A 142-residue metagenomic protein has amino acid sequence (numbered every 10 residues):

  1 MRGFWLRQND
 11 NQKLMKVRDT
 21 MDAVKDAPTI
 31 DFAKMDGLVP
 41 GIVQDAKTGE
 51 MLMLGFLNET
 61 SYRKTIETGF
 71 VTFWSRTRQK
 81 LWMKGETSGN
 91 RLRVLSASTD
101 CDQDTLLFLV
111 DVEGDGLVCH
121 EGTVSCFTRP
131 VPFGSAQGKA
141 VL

Functional and structural regions predicted by a protein language model:
R2-Q8, Q137: Short Gly/Ser/Thr- and charged-rich N-terminal loops/segments that act as flexible capping/hinge elements
D19-L38, A46-K47, M51-L52, L57-L142: C-terminal binding/interaction regions
